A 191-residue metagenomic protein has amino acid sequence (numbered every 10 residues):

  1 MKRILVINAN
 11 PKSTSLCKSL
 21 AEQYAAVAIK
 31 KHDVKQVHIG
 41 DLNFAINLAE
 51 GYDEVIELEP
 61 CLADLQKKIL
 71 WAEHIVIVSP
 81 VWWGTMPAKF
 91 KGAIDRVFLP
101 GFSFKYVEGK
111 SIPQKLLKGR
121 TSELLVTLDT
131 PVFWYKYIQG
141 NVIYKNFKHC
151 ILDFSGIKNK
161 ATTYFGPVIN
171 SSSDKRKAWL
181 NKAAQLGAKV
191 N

Functional and structural regions predicted by a protein language model:
M1-F102, N170-N191: N-terminal beta1-alpha1-beta2 submodule of the flavodoxin-like/Rossmannoid cofactor-binding fold
K2, H32, R120, I157-K158: A structural micro-motif
V6, V34-Q36, L124, N159-Y164: Conserved beta-strand scaffold positions in the cores of enzyme catalytic domains, especially in NTP/NDP-utilizing
N8-N10, L128-D129, Y164-V168: Short, histidine-centered active-site or binding-site loop motifs used for metal coordination, general acid-base
L70, A88, L117-R120, K158: Structured loop/turn residues at beta-strand edges in well-structured enzyme cores
P100-K105, I157-K160: Short, structured loop/turn "capping" segments at alpha-beta junctions
K105-D153: Short, glycine-/small-residue-rich phosphate/pyrophosphate-handling segment
W134-N191: Glycine-rich phosphate/pyrophosphate-binding loop and the adjoining helix
